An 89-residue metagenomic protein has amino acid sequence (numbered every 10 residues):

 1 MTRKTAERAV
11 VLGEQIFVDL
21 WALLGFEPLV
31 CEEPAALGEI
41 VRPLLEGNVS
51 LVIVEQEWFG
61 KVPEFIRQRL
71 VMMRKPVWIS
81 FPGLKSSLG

Functional and structural regions predicted by a protein language model:
T2-K4, E39-G89: Core subunits and conserved enzymes of cellular information-processing and envelope-translocation systems across
R8, E27: Residues at the starts of beta-strands that form the adenosine-phosphate
A9-G13, V52-V54: Short, hydrophobic beta-strand segments that form beta-sheet elements in well-ordered domains
V11-I16, G38-P43: A broad, low-specificity signal for short, low-complexity segments enriched in glycine/proline and polar/charged
I16-F17, A36, W58-F59: Alpha-helix capping/helix-boundary segments
L24-G25, R74: Short, structured coil segments at secondary-structure junctions
P28-E33: Short acidic-hydrophobic, aromatic-tinged amphipathic segments that line or gate anion-handling sites
